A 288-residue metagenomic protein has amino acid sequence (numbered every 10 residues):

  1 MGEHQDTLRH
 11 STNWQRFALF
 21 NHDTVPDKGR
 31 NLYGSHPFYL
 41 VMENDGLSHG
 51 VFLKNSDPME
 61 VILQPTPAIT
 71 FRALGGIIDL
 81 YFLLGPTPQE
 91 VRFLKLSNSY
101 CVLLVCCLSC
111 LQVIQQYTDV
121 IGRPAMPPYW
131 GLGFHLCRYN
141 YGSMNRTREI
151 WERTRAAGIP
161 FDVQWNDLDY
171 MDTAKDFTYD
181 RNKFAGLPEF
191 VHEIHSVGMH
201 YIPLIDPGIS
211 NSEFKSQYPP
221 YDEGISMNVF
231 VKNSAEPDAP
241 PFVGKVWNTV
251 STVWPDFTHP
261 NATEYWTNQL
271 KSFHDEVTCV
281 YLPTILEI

Functional and structural regions predicted by a protein language model:
M1-P128, R138-N140, W151-A156: Catalytic and substrate-binding clefts that recognize carbohydrates or anionic sugar/phosphate headgroups
G2, S99, R123-I288: Aromatic-lined carbohydrate-binding/catalytic grooves of carbohydrate-active enzymes
